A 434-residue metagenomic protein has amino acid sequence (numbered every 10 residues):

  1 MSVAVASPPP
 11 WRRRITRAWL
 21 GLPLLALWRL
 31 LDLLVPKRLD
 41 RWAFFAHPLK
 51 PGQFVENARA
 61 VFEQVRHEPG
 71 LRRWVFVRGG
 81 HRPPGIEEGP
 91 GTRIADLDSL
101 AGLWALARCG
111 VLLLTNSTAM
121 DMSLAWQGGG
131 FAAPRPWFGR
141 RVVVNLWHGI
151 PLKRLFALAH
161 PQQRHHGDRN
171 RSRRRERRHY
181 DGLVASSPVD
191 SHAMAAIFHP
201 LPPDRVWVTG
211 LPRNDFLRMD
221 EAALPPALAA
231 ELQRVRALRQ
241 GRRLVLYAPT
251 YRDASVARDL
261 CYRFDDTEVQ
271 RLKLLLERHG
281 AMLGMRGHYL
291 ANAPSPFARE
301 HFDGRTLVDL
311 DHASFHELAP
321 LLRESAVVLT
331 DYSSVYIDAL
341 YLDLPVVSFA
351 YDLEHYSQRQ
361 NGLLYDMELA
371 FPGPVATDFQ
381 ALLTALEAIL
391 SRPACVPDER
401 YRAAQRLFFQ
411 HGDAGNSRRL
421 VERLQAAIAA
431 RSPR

Functional and structural regions predicted by a protein language model:
S2-R12, A222, P374, F379-R434: C-terminal amphipathic helix plus adjacent low-complexity, charged tail appended to glycosyltransferase catalytic
A6-R29, I150-Q162, G167-C261, Y289 (+1 more regions): A nucleotide-sugar donor-handling region in carbohydrate enzymes
L25-P51, T250: Nucleotide-activated donor-dependent transferases that construct or modify glycoconjugates
W42-D220: Active-site and donor-binding regions of nucleotide-sugar-utilizing enzymes
Q53-Q64, P69, V206, P212-R299 (+3 more regions): Conserved catalytic-core segment of nucleotide-activated headgroup transferases in glycan assembly
A95-V111, G284, Y289-I337: Donor nucleotide-activated moiety binding/catalytic core segment of transferases that use nucleotide-activated donors
L114, A119, L124, V144-N145 (+1 more regions): A donor-sugar binding/catalytic signature common to diverse glycosyltransferases and related nucleotide-sugar
F302, Y332-F408: Catalytic binding pocket for nucleotide-activated donors in carbohydrate/polymer assembly enzymes
